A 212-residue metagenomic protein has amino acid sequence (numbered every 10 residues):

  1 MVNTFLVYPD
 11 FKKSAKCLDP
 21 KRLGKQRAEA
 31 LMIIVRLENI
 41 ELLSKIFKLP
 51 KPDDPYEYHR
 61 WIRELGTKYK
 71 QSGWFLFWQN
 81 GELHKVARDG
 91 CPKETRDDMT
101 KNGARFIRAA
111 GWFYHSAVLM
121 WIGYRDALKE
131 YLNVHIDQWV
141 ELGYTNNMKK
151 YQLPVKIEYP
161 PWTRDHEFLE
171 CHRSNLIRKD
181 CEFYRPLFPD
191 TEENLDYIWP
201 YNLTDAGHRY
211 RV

Functional and structural regions predicted by a protein language model:
M1-V212: Expand to "…catalyze enediolate/carbanion chemistry for C-C bond making/breaking, isomerization, decarboxylation
